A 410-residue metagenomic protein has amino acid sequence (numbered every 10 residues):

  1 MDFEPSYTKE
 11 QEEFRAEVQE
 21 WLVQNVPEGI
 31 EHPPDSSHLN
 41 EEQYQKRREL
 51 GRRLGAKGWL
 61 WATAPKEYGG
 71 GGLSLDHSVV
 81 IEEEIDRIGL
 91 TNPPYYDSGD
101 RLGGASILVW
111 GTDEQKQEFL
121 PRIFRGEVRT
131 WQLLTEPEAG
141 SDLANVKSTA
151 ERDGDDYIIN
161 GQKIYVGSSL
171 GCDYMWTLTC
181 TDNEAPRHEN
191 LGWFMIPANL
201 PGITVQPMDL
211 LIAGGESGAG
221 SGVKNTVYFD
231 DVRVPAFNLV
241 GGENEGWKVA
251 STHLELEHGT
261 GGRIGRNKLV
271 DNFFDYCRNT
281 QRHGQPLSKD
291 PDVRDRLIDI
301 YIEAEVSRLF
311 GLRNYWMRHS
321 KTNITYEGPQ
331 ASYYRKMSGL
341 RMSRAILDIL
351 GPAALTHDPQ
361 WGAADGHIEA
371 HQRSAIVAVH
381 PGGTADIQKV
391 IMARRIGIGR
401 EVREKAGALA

Functional and structural regions predicted by a protein language model:
M1-I88, S98, W110-Q115, R122-E127 (+4 more regions): Alpha-helical interface subdomain recognition
D2-S6, P94, Q115, P121-R282 (+1 more regions): FAD-binding core of flavoproteins
E17, G55-K57, S106, G161 (+5 more regions): Acidic, low-complexity intrinsically disordered regions
L90-N92: Alpha-helix boundary/capping segments in eukaryotic regulatory proteins
D100-L102: Short glycine-enriched loop/turn motifs at secondary-structure junctions
G104-W110, Q132-L133: Flexible, glycine-rich active-site loops centered on histidine and acidic residues that chelate a metal or position
